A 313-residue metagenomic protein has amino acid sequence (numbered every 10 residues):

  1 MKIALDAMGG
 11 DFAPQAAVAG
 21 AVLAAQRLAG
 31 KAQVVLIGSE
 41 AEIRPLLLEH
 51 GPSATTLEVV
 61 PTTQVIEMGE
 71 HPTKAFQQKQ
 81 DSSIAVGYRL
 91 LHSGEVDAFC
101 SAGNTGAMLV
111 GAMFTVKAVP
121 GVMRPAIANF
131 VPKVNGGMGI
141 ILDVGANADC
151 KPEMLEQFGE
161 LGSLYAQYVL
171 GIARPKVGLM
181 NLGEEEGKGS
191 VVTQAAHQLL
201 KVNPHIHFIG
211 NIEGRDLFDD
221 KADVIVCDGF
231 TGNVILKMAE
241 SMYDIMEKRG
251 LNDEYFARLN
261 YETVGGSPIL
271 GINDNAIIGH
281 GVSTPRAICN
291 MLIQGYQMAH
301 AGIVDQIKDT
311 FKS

Functional and structural regions predicted by a protein language model:
A4-Q15, F76, A146-E156, I278-P285: Short, glycine-rich nucleotide/cofactor-binding loops
A13-A17, D81-G94, A98-A112, V119 (+7 more regions): Short glycine/serine/threonine-rich phosphate/pyrophosphate-binding segments that cradle anionic phosphate groups
A13-E70: N-terminal glycine-rich anion-binding loop in soluble enzyme alpha/beta folds
Q15-A16, L28-V35, A41-R44, A148-G210 (+2 more regions): Glycine-rich phosphate/diphosphate-binding loop of Rossmann-like nucleotide-binding domains
P52-V96: Phosphate/nucleotide-donor binding subsite
L90-L109, E184, K188, T193-F256: Glycine-rich phosphate-binding loop
M113-I127, K133-I141, F218-S313: Glycine-rich phosphate/nucleotide-binding loop
